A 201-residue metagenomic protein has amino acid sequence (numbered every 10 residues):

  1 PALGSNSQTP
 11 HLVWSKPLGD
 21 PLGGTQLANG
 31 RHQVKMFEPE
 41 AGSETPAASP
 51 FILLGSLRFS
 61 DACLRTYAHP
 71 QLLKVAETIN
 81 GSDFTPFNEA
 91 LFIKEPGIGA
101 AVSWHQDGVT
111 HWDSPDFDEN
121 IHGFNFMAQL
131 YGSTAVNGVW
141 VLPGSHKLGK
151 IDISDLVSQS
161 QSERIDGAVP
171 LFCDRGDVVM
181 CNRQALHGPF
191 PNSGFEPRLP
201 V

Functional and structural regions predicted by a protein language model:
P1, G176, P200-V201: Short, intrinsically disordered, charge-balanced linker/junction segments flanking boundaries in proteins
P1-W104, V109-W112: Non-heme Fe(II)-dependent double-stranded beta-helix
P70-K74, F124, D174: A structural signal for well-ordered alpha-helical segments within the folded catalytic domains of diverse enzymes
H111-D116, D166-G167: Short, P/G- and charge-enriched loop/turn segments at secondary-structure junctions
W112, H187-G194: Short beta-strand His + acidic residue motifs that chelate non-heme Fe in jelly-roll/DSBH and cupin folds
F117-N120, F195-P197: A generic structural micro-feature
N120-G123, Y131-F190: Double-stranded beta-helix
N125-A128, F195-V201: A short hydrophobic beta-strand segment most commonly corresponding to one strand of the jelly-roll/cupin
